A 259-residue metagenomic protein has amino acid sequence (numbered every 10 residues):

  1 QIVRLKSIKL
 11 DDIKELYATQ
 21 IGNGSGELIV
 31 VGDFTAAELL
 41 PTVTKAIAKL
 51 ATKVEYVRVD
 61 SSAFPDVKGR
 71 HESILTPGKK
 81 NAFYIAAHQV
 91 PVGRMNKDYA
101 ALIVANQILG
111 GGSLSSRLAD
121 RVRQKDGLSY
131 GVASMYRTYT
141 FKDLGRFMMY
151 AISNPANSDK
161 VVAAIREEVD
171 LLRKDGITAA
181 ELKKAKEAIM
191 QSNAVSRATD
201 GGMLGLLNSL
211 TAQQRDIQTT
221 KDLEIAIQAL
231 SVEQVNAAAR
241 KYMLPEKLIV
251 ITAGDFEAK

Functional and structural regions predicted by a protein language model:
Q1-E55, K125-D126, G131-K259: Charge-rich, well-structured scaffold segments of protease-associated domains
E55-S115: His/Glu-based metal-binding/catalytic segments typifying zinc-dependent metallopeptidases
S115-S116, M203: Generic non-transmembrane alpha-helix signal with a bias for helix starts/N-cap capping motifs
A119: Phosphate-proximal small/polar/acidic motifs at interfaces that engage nucleotide phosphates, polyphosphates
